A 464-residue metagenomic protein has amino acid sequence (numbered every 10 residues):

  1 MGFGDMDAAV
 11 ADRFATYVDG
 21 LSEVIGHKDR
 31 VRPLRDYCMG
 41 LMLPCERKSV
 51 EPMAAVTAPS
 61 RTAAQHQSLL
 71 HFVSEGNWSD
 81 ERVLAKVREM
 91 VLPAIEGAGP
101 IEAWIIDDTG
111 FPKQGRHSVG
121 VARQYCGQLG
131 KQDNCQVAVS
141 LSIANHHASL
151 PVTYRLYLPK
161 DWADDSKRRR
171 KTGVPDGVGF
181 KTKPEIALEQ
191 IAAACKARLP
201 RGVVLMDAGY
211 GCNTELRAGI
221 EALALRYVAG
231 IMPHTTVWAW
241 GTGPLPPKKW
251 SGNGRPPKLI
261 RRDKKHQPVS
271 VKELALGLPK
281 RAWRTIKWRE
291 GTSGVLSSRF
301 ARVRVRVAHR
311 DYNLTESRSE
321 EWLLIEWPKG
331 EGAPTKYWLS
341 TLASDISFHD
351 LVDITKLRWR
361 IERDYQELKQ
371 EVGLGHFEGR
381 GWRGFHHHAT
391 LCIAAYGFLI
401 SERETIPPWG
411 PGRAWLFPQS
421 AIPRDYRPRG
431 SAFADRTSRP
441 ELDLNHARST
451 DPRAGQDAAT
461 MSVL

Functional and structural regions predicted by a protein language model:
M1-L205, G209-A229, P233-T236, G243 (+4 more regions): Conserved, well-structured functional cores that handle cations and Mg-NTP chemistry
L41-C45, T57, V73-G76, L342 (+3 more regions): Generic structural signal for hydrophobic core residues of well-folded globular domains
R116, Y365-V372: Active-site-adjacent bridging/hinge elements
H147-T172, D176-G179, G230-M232, V237-R360 (+4 more regions): An anionic, glycine-rich sequence signature occurring as long contiguous blocks
E215, S340, F348-T355, Q370-H387 (+1 more regions): Short, solvent-exposed helix-loop connector elements
E362, A394: Hydrophobic, well-ordered secondary-structure elements that form the walls of internal hydrophobic environments
L391, S420-T437, L442, A447 (+1 more regions): Hydrophobic multi-pass inner-membrane translocation pores used for secretion and envelope-lipid/glycan export
L399-A432: Conserved nucleotidyltransferase catalytic core and NTase-mimicking acidic/glycine-rich helix/loop elements in nucleic
